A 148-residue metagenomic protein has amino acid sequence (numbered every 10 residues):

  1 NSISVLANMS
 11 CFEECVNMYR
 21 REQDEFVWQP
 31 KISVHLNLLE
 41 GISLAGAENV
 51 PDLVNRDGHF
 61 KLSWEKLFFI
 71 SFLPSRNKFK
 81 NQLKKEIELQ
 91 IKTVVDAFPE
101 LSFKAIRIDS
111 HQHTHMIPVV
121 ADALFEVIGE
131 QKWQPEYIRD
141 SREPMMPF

Functional and structural regions predicted by a protein language model:
I3-V5, P30-L36, I106-S110, I138-D140: Hydrophobic faces of well-ordered beta-strands that scaffold small-molecule active sites in alpha/beta enzyme cores
V5-C15, L39-A45, H111-V119, M146-P147: Acidic-and-aromatic substrate-binding clefts and catalytic sites of carbohydrate-active enzymes
E13-S33, E48, D52-G58, V95-L101 (+1 more regions): Acidic (Asp/Glu)-rich catalytic clusters
I42-K78: Active-site gating loops and adjacent loop-to-helix segments of metal-dependent hydrolytic enzymes
L67-R107: Hydrophobic alpha-helical segments and helix pairs
Q90-F148: Catalytic domains of cell-wall/extracellular-matrix polysaccharide-remodeling enzymes, centered on de-N-acetylation
